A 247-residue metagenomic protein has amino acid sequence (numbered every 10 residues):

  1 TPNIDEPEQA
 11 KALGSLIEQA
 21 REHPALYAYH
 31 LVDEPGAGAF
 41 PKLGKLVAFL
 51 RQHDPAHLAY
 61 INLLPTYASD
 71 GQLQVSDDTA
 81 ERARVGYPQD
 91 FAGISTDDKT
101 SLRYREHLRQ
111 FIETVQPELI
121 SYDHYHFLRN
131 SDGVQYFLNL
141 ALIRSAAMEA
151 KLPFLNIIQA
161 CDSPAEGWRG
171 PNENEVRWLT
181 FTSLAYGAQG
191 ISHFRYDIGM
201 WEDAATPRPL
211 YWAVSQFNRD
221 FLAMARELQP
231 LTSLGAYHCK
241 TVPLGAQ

Functional and structural regions predicted by a protein language model:
T1-Q247: Glycan-processing catalytic domains of CAZymes
